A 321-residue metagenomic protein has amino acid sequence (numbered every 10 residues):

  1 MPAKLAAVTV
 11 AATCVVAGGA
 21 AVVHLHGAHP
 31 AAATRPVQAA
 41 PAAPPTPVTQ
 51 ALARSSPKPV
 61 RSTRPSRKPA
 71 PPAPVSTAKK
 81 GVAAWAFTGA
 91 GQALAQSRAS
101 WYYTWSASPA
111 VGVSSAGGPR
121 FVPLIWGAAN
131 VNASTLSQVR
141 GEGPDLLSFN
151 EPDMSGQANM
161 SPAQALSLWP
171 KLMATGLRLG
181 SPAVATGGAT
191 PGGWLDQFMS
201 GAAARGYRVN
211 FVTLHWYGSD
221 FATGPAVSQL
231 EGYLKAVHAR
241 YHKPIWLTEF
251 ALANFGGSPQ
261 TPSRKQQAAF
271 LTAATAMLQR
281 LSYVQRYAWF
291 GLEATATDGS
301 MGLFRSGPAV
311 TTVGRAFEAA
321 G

Functional and structural regions predicted by a protein language model:
P2-G19, V23-A28, V122, G127 (+2 more regions): Aromatic-rich peripheral "rim/lid" segments of glycoside hydrolase catalytic domains that contact and position glycan
A21-A78: N-terminal low-complexity, Pro/Thr-rich disordered segments that flank secretion/membrane-targeting signals
P74-L147, D153-P162: N-terminal carbohydrate-binding/catalytic regions of secreted carbohydrate-active enzymes
K79-G81, S100-W101, R120-V122, P144-L147 (+4 more regions): Structural preference for beta-strand elements that scaffold enzyme active sites
A86-A90, S106-V111, W126-V131, E151-S155 (+5 more regions): Solvent-exposed loop/turn segments at secondary-structure junctions within structured extracellular/periplasmic domains
F87-G89, Y102-V111, G127-V139, Q164-S167 (+3 more regions): Alpha-helical scaffolding within the catalytic cores of extracellular/periplasmic polymer-degrading hydrolases
T104, N150, L195-A236, R240-G256 (+2 more regions): Aromatic- and acid-rich polysaccharide-binding/catalytic face of secreted or lumenal carbohydrate-active enzymes
G180-S181, Y241-A269, W289-R305: Active-site clefts of carbohydrate-active enzymes
